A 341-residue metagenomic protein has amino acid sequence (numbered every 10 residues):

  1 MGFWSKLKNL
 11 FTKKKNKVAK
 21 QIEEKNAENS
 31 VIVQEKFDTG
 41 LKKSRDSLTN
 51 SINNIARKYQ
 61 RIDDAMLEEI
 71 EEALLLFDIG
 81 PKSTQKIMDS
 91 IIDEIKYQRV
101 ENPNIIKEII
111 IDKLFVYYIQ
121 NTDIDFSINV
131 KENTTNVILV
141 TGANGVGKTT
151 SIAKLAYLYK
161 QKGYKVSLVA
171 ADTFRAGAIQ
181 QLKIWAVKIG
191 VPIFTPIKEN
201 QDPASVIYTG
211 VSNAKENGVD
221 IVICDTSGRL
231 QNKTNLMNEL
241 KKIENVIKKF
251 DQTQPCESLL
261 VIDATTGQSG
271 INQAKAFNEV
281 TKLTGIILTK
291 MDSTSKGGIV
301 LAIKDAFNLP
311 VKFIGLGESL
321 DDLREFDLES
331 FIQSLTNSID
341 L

Functional and structural regions predicted by a protein language model:
M1-S127, K131-L139, Q161, V166 (+1 more regions): Non-catalytic terminal/linker segments enriched in charged/polar, low-complexity residues
F115, N121-L341: P-loop/Walker A NTP-binding module and the surrounding RecA-like catalytic core of P-loop NTPases
